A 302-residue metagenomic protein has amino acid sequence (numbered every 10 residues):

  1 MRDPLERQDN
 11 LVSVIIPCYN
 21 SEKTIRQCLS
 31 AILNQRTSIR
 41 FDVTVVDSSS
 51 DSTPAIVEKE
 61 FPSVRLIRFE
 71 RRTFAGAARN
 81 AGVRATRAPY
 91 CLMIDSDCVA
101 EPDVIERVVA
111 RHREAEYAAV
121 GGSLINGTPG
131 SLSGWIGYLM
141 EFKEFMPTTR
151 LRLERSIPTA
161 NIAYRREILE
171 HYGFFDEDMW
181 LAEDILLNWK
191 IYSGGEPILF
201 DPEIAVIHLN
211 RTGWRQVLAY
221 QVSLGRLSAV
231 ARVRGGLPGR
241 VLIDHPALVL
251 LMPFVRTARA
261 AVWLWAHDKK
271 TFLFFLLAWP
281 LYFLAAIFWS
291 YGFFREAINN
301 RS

Functional and structural regions predicted by a protein language model:
K23-R26, D51-K59, D103: Acidic helix N-cap motif at the loop->helix transition within catalytic regions of sugar-transfer enzymes
S30-R40: Short, acidic, metal-binding catalytic loop of nucleotide-sugar glycosyltransferases
A31, D47-A55, C98: A conserved acidic beta->alpha catalytic loop
F69-T86: Glycine-rich, basic loop-to-helix element that forms the pyrophosphate-binding segment of sugar-nucleotide handling
C91: Short aromatic/hydrophobic "clamp" motif used to bind/position activated sugar donors
D103-S133: Conserved donor NDP-sugar-binding/catalytic core segment of glycosyltransferases
N126, F145-E167, D178-W180, L186: A recurrent flexible, glycine/aromatic-enriched loop bordering the glycosyltransferase active site that acts as
I198, A205-L281, A285: Active-site-adjacent helix/loop segment of glycosyltransferases that harbors family-specific signature motifs
